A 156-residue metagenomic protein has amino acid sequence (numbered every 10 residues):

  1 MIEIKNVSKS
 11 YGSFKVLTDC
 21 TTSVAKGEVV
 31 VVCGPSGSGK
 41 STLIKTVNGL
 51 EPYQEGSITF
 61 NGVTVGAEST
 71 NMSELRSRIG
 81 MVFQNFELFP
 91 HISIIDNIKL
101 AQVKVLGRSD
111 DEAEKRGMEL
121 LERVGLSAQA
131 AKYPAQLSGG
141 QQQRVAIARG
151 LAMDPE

Functional and structural regions predicted by a protein language model:
M1-E156: ABC family nucleotide-binding domain
